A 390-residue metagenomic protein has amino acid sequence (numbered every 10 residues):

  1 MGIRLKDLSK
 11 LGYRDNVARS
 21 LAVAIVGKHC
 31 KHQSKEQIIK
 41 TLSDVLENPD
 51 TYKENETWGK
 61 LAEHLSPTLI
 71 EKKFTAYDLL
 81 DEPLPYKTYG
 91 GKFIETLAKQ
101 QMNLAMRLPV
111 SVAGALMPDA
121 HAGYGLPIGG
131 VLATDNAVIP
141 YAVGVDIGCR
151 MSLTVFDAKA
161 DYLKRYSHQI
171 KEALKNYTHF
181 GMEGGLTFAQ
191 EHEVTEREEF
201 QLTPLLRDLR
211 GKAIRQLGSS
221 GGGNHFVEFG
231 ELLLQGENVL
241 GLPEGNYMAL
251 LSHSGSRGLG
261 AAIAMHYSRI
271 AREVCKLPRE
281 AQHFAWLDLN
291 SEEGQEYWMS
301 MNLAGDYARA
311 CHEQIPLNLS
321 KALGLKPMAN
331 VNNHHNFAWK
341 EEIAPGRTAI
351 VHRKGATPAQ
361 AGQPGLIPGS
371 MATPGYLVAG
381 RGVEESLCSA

Functional and structural regions predicted by a protein language model:
M1-L65: Charged substrate- and nucleic-acid-binding regions of tRNA-handling and nucleotidyl-transfer enzymes, centered on
L8, G12, P118, H253 (+1 more regions): A residue-level signal for conserved active-site and pocket-lining positions in enzyme catalytic cores
L11, I25, H29, T41-V45 (+9 more regions): Residues that form generic nucleotide/phosphate-binding pockets
D50-Y86, G90: Low-complexity, highly charged intrinsically disordered N-terminal segments that act as targeting/localization
W58-L65, D119-A120, G184-E196: Short, glycine/charge-rich beta-strand/loop segments that flank catalytic centers and engage negatively charged groups
K73-L153, K159-A160: Generic N-terminal targeting/processing segments that precede catalytic cores or assembly contacts
L84-P85, I94-A98, P109-A113, Y124-I128 (+3 more regions): Domain-length cofactor-binding catalytic modules of enzymes
